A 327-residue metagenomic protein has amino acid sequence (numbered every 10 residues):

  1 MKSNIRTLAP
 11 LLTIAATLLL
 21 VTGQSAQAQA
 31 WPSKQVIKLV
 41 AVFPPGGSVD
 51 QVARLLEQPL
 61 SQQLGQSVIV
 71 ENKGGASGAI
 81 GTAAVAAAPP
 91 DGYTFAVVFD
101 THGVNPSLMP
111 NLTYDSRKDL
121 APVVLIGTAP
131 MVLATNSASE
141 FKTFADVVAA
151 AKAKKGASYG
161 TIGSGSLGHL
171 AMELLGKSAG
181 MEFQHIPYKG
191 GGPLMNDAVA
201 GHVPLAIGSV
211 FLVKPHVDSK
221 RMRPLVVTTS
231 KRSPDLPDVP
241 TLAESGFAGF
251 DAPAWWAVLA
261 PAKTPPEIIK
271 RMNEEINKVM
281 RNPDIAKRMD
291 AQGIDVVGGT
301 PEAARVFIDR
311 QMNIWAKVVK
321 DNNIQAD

Functional and structural regions predicted by a protein language model:
M1-L12: Bacterial N-terminal signal peptides that target proteins for export
P10-V21: Bacterial N-terminal signal peptides
T22-A28: Sec/Tat signal peptide C-region and signal peptidase I cleavage site
A28-K118, K155-A157, S164, G180-L205 (+4 more regions): N-terminal (or domain-start) structured segment
V36-I37, A87-Y93, S107-P193, L242 (+1 more regions): Hinge/capping helix and adjacent helix->loop/strand transition within the periplasmic-binding protein
V42, G46, D100, M131 (+6 more regions): Short coil/turn segments
T128, V213-N282, R310-N313: C-terminal lobe and pocket-closing loops of periplasmic/extracytoplasmic Venus-flytrap solute-binding proteins
T300-A326: Extracellular/periplasmic bilobal clamshell ligand-binding domains
